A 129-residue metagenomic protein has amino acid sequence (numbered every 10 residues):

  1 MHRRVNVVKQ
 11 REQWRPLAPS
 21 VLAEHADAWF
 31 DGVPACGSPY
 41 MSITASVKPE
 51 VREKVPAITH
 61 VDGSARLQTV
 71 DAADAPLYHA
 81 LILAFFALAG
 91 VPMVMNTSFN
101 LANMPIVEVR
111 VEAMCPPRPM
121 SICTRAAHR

Functional and structural regions predicted by a protein language model:
M1-R129: Flexible beta->alpha loop and helix N-cap segments adjacent to enzyme active/binding sites
